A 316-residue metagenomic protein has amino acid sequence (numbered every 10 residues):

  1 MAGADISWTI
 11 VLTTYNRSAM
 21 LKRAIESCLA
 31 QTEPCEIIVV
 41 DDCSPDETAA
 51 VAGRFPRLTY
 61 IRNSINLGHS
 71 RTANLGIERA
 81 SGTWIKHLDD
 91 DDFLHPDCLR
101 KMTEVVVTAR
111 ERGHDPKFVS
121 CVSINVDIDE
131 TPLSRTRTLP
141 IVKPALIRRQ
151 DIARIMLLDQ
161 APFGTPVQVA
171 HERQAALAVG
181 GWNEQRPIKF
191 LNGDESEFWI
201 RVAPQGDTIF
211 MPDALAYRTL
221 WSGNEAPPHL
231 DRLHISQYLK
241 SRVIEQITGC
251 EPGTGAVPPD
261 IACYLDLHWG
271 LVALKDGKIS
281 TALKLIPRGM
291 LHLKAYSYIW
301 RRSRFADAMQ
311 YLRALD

Functional and structural regions predicted by a protein language model:
M1-S27: N-proximal low-complexity "stem/linker" segments adjacent to membrane-targeting elements
E26-C35: Short, acidic, metal-binding catalytic loop of nucleotide-sugar glycosyltransferases
S27, D41-A50, I65, D89 (+1 more regions): A conserved acidic beta->alpha catalytic loop
N63-A80, D90: Glycine-rich, basic loop-to-helix element that forms the pyrophosphate-binding segment of sugar-nucleotide handling
I85: Short aromatic/hydrophobic "clamp" motif used to bind/position activated sugar donors
L99-T136: Conserved donor NDP-sugar-binding/catalytic core segment of glycosyltransferases
I141-R232: Conserved nucleotide-sugar donor-binding catalytic segment
M156-L157, A161, P204, D213-D316: C-terminal subregions of glycosyltransferases and related glycan-biosynthesis enzymes
